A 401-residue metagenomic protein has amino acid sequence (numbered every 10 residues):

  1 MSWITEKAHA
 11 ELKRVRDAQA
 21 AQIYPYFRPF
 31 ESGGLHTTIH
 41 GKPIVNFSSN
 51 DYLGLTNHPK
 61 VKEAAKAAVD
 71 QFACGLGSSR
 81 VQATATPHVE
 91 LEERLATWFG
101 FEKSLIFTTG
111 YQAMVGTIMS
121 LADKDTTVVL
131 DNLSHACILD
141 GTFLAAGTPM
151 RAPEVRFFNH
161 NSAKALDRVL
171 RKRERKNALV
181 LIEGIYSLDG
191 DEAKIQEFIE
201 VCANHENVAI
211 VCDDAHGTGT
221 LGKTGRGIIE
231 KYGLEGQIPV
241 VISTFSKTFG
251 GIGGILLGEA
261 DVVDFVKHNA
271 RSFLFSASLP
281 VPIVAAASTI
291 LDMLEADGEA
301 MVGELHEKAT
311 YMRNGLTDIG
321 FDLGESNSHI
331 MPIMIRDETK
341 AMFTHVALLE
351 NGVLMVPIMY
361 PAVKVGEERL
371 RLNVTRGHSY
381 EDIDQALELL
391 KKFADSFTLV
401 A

Functional and structural regions predicted by a protein language model:
K7-F72, V208: N-terminal "arm"/small-domain region of PLP-dependent enzymes with the aminotransferase-like
P59, E63-A67, Q71, T97 (+2 more regions): PLP-dependent enzyme catalytic core of the Aspartate aminotransferase-like
E63-T109: Conserved N-terminal alpha-helix of the aminotransferase class I/II PLP-enzyme fold
T109, L130-G147: Substrate-binding/gating loop at the entrance of the active-site cleft, primarily in PLP-dependent aminotransferase-like
I118-A136: Conserved PLP-anchoring active-site segment centered on the Schiff-base-forming lysine
P153-C212: Active-site phosphate-binding strand-loop segment of PLP-dependent enzymes
E230-F265: Active-site PLP attachment segment
E299-T310, T317-G352, A362, V374-R376: Conserved PLP-binding catalytic core of the aspartate aminotransferase-like
